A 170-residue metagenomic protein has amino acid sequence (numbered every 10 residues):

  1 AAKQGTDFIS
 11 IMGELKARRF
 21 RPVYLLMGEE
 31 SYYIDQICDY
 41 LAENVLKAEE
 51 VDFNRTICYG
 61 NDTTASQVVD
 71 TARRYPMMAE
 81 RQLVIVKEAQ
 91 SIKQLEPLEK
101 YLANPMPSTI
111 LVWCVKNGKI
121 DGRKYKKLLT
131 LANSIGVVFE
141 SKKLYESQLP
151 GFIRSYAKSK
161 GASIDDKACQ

Functional and structural regions predicted by a protein language model:
A1-Q170: Conserved beta/loop motifs at nucleotide-recognition and modification sites
